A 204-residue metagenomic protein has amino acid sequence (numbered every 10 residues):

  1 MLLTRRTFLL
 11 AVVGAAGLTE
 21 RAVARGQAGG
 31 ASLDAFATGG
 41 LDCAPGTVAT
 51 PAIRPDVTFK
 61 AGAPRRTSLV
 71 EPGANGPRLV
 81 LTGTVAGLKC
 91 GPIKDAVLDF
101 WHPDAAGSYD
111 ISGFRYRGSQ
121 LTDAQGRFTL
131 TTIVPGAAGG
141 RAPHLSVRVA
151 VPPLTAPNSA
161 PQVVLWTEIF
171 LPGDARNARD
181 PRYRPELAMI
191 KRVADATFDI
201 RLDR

Functional and structural regions predicted by a protein language model:
M1-A16: N-terminal secretory signal peptides and thylakoid transit peptides that target proteins across membranes
A11, A22-A24: Cleavable N-terminal signal peptides
G17-R21: Hydrophobic membrane-targeting alpha-helices
G26-R204: Beta-strand-dominated extracellular/periplasmic modules and repeats in secreted or surface-exposed proteins
